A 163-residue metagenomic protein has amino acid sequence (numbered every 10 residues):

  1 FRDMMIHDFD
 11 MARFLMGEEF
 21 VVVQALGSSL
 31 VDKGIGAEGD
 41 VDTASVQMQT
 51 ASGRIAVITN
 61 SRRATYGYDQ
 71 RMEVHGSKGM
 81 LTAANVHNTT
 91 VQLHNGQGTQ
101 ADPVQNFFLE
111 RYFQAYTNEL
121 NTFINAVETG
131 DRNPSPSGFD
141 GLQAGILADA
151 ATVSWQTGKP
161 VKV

Functional and structural regions predicted by a protein language model:
F1-I55, S61-Y66, F139: Rossmann-like dinucleotide-binding domain that binds NAD(P)(H)
R2-M5, F113-T117, S135: Short, solvent-exposed loop/helix junctions and linker helices that flank or host conserved functional motifs
D8-F9, T117-N121, A148: A general structural signal for well-ordered alpha-helical segments in protein cores
L15-E18, S77-L81, A151-S154: Phosphate/oxyanion-binding loops and surfaces in catalytic or ligand/nucleic-acid-binding neighborhoods
F20-Q24, I55-A56, L81-A84, N133-P134: Acidic/polar loop patches that form or flank catalytic/metal-binding clefts of enzymes that bind anionic ligands
S29, G34-D40, T50-N118: NAD(P)-dinucleotide binding in Rossmann-like oxidoreductases
A44-V46, Q70-M72, P134, T152: Residue-level detector of beta-strand structural context in well-folded domains
A51, T122-V163: C-terminal helix-rich "cap/oligomerization" subdomain common to oxidoreductases
